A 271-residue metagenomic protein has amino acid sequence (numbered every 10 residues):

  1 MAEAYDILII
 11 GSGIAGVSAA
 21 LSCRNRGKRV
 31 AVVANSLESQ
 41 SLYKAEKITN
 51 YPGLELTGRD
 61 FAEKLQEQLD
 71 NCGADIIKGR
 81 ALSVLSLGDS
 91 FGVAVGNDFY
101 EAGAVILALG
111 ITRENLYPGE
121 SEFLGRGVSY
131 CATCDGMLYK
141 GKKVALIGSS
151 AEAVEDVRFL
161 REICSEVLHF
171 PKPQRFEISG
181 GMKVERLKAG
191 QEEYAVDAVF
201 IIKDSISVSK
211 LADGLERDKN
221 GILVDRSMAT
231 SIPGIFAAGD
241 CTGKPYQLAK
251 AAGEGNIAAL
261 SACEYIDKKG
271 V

Functional and structural regions predicted by a protein language model:
M1-L8, R26, D75-K142, R186-A189 (+3 more regions): FAD-binding core/adjacent interface of flavoenzyme oxidoreductases
Y5-D60, Q68, K142-K172: Beta1-alpha1 glycine-rich phosphate/pyrophosphate-binding loop at the start of Rossmann-like nucleotide-binding domains
G11, A108-G110, I147, F200-K203 (+2 more regions): Short, well-ordered coil/turn residues at beta-beta hairpins and beta-strand->alpha-helix junctions within
G16, S83, T112-R113, E152-A153 (+2 more regions): Glycine-rich nucleotide phosphate-binding loop and flanking beta-alpha elements of Rossmann-like dinucleotide-binding
N25, E122-L138, I202-A249, E254-L260 (+1 more regions): FAD-site-proximal beta/loop scaffold in flavoenzymes
Q40, N115-L116, V154-E155, S209-K210 (+1 more regions): Glycine/Thr-rich phosphate-binding loops of Rossmann-like dinucleotide-binding domains
E63-K64, L69-G88, G92-A94, Y100-A102 (+2 more regions): A Rossmann-like FAD-binding core segment of flavoenzymes
